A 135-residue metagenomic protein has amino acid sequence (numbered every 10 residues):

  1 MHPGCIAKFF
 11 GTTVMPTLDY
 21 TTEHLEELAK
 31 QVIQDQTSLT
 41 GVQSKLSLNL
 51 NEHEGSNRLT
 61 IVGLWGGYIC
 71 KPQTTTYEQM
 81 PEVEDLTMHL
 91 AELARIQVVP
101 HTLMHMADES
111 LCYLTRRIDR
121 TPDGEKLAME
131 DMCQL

Functional and structural regions predicted by a protein language model:
M1-Y20: TRNA-binding/sensing appendages of the translation machinery
T22-L135: Conserved ATP-binding subdomain of kinase catalytic cores across diverse folds
